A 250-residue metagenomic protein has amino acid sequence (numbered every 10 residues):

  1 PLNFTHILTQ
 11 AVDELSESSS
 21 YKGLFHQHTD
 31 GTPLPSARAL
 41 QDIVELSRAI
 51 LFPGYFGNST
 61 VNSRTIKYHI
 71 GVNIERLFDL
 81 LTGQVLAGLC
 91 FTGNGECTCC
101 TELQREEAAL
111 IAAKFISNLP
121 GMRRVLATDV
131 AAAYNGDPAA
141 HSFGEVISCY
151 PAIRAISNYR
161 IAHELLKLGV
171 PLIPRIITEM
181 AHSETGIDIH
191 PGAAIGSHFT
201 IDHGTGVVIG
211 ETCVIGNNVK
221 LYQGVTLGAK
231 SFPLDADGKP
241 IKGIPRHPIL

Functional and structural regions predicted by a protein language model:
P1-I176: Terminal amphipathic alpha-helical/low-complexity segments used for targeting or macromolecular assembly
A162-L250: Flexible, glycine/small-residue-enriched loop-and-beta-strand segment within the central core of proteins
